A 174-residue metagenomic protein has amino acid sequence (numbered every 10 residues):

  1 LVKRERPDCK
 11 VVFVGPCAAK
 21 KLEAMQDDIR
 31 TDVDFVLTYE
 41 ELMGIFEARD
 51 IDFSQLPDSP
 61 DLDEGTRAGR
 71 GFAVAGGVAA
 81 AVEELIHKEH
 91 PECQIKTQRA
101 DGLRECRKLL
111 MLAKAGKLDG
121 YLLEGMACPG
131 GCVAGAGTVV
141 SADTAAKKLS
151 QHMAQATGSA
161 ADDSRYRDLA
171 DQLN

Functional and structural regions predicted by a protein language model:
L1-N174: Iron-sulfur-associated redox domains of electron-transfer enzymes in respiratory and anaerobic energy metabolism
